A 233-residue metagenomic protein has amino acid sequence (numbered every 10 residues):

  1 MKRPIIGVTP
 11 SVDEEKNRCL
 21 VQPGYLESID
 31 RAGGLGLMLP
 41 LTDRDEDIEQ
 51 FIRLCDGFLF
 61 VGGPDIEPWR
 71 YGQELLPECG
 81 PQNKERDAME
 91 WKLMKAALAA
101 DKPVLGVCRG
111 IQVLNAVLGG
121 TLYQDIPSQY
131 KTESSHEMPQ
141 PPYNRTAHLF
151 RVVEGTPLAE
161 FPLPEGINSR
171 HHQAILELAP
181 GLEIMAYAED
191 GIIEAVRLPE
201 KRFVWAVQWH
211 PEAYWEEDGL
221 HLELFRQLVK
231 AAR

Functional and structural regions predicted by a protein language model:
M1-L105, N115-Y123, P127-F161, G166 (+5 more regions): N-terminal beta1-alpha1 cap of cysteine-dependent amidohydrolase-like domains
C108: Conserved G/P- and acidic residue-centered "switch" motifs that form tight phosphate/ATP-binding loops in soluble
I111-V113: Hydrophobic, aromatic-enriched interface-forming segments
W205-Q208: Active-site-proximal beta-strand elements of phosphoester/diester hydrolases
